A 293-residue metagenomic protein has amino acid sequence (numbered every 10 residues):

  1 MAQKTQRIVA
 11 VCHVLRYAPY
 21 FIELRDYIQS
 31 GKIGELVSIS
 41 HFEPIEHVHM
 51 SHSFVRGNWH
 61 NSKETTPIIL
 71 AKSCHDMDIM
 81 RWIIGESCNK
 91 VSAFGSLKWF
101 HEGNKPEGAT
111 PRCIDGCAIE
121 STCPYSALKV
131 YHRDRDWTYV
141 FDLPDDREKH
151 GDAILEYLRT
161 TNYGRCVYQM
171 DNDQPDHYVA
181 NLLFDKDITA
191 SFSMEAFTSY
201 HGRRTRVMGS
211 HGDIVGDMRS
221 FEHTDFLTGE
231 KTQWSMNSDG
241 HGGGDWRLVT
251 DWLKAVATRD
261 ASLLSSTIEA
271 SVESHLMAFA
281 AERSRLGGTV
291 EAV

Functional and structural regions predicted by a protein language model:
T5-A10, L15-R165, G288: Predominantly a Rossmann-like dinucleotide-binding segment in NAD(P)-dependent oxidoreductases
C12, I68, Y168, N237-G240 (+1 more regions): Conserved short-loop catalytic and cofactor-binding motifs
L15-A18, A71, D171, G242-W246: Conserved phosphate-coordination/catalytic loops
G95-W99, V167-M170, E195, E269: Short, solvent-exposed loop/turn elements at beta->coil junctions and helix N-caps that rim active or binding pockets
D146-A196: Alpha/beta-hydrolase fold catalytic core
Q174-V293: C-terminal helical cap and adjacent loop that interface with cofactors, partners, or active-site loops
